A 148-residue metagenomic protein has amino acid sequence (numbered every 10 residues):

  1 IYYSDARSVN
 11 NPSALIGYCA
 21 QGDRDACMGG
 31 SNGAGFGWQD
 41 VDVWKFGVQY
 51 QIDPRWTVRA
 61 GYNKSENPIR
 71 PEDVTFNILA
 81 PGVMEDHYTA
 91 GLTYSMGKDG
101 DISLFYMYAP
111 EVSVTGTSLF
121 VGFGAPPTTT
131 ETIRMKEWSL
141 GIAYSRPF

Functional and structural regions predicted by a protein language model:
I1-F148: Outer-membrane beta-barrel porins/channels
